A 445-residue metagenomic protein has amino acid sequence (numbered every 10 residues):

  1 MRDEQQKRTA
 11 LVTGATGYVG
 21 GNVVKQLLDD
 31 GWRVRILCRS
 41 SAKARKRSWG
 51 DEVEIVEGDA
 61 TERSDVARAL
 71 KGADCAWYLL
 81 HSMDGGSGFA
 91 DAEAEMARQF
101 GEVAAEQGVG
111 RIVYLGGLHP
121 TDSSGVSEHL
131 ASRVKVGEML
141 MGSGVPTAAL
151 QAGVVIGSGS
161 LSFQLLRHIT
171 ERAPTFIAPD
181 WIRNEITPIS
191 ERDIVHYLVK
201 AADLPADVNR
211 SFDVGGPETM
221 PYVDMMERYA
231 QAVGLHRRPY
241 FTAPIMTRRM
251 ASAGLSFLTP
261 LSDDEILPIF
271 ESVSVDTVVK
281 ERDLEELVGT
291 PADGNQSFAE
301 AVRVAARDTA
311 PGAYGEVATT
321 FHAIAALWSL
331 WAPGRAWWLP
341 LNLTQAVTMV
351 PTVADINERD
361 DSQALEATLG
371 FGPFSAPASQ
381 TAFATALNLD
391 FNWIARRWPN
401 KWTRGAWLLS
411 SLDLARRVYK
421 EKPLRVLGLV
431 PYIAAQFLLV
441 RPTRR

Functional and structural regions predicted by a protein language model:
R2-W32: N-terminal Rossmann NAD(P)H-binding glycine-rich loop of SDR-like oxidoreductase domains
T13, L37, L79, I112-L118 (+1 more regions): SDR active-site strand-loop-helix element
A42-Q107, G117-G125: NAD(P)H-binding glycine-rich loop region in Rossmannoid oxidoreductase-like domains and their noncatalytic homologs
M96, L161-S162, W181-A202, R210-D213: Substrate-positioning beta->alpha
G116, E138-G159, L165-H168, R172 (+1 more regions): Conserved beta-loop-beta element that borders a ligand/cofactor-binding pocket
E185-R192, V214-A232, T242-A253, D293-Q296: Substrate-binding strand-loop-helix patch in Rossmann-like NAD(P)-dependent oxidoreductase/epimerase domains
M246-A346, V350, G372: A hydrophobic C-terminal alpha-helical subdomain
P311-R445: Short amphipathic, positively biased membrane-proximal segments that drive organelle/inner-membrane targeting
